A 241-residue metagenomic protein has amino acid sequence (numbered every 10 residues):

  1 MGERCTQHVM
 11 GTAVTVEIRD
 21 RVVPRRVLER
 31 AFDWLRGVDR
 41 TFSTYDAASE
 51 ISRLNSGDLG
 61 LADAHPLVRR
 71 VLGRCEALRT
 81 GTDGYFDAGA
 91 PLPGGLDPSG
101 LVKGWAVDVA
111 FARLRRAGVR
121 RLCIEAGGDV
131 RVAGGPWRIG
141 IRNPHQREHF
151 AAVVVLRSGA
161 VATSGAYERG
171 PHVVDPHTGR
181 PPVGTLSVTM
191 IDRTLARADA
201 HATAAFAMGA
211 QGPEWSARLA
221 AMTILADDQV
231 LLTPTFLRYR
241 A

Functional and structural regions predicted by a protein language model:
M1-A241: Mature catalytic core of soluble alpha/beta enzymes
